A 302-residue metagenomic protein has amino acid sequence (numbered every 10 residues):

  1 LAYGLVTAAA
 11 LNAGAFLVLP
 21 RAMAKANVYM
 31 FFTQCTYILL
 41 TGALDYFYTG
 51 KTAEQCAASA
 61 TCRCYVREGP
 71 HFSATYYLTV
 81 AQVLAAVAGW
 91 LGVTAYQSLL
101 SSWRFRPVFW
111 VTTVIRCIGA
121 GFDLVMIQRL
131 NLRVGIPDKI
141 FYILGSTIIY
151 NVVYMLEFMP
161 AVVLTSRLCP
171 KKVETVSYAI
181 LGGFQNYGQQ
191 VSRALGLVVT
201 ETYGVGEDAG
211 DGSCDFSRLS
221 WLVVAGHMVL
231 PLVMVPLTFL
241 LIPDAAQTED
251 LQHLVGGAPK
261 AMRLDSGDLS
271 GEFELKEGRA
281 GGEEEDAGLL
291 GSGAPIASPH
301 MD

Functional and structural regions predicted by a protein language model:
L1-A2, R104-V108, T200-P231: A membrane-interface helix-boundary motif in multi-pass transporters
G4, A24-V28, L44, T52-V87 (+2 more regions): Loop-to-transmembrane helix entry
A8-L11, Y77-W103, T112-L124, Q189-S192: Transmembrane alpha-helices of Major Facilitator/SLC transporters
L19-L44, I148, V152: Pair of pore-lining "gating" transmembrane helices in MFS-fold secondary transporters
L44, L156-P170, V176: Intracellular juxtamembrane helix-capping segments at the cytosolic ends of symmetry-related transmembrane helices
A74-T75, F141, K171-F184: Loop-to-transmembrane helix entry/capping segments in MFS-fold secondary transporters and related SLC/MFSD carriers
P107-P160: C-terminal transmembrane helical hairpin of 12-TM major facilitator-type secondary transporters
M126-L130, L219-D268: Multi-pass alpha-helical transporter architecture, strongest for 12-TM Major Facilitator/SLC carriers used
